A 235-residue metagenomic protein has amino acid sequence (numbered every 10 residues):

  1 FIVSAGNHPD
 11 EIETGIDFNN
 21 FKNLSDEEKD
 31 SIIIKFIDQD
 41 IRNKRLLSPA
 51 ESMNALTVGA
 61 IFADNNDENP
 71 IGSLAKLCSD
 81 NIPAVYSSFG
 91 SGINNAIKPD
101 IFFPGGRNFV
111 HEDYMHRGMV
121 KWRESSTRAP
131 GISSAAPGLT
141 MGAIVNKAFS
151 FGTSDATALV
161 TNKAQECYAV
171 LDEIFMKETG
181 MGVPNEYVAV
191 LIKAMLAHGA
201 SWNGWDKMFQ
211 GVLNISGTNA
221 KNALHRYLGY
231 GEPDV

Functional and structural regions predicted by a protein language model:
F1-V3, T14-D30, F36-G59, D64 (+1 more regions): Mature extracellular/periplasmic domains of secretome proteins
S4, E11-T14, E51-A55, I61-D64 (+3 more regions): Subtilisin-like serine protease catalytic core
D17-K35, S125-L139, E178: A solvent-exposed, charged loop/short amphipathic helix patch at secondary-structure junctions
D38, L47, A148-A156, M181 (+1 more regions): Alpha-helix N-cap/helix-initiation motif
K44, M53, N81, A96 (+3 more regions): Generic recognition of stable, solvent-exposed alpha-helical segments in well-folded globular domains
I61-K76, I82-T157, I174: Catalytic-core environment of secreted peptidases
I101, L159-V170: Alpha-helical metal-binding/catalytic segments enriched in His/Glu/Asp
A169-V235: C-terminal subdomain of the subtilisin-like protease fold in secreted/lumenal serine endopeptidases
